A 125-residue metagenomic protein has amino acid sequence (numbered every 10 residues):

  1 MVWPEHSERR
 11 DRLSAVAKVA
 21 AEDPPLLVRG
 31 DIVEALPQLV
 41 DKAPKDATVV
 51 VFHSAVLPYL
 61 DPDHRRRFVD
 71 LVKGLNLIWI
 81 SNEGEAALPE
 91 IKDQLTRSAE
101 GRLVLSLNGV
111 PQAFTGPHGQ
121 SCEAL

Functional and structural regions predicted by a protein language model:
M1-L125: Alpha-helical subdomain
